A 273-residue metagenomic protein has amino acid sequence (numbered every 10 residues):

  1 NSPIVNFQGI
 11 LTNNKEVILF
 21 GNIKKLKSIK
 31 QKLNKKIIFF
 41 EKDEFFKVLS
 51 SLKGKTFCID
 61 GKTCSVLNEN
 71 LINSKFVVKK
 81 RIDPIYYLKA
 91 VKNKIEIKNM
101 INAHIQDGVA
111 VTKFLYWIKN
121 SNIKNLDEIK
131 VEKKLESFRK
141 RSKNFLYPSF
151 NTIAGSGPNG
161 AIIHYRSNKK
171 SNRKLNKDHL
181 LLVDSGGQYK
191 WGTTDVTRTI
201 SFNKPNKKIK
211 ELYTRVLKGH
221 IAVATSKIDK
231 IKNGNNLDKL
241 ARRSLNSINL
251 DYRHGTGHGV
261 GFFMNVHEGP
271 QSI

Functional and structural regions predicted by a protein language model:
N1-I273: Active-site neighborhoods and metal-handling regions in enzymes and metal-associated proteins
